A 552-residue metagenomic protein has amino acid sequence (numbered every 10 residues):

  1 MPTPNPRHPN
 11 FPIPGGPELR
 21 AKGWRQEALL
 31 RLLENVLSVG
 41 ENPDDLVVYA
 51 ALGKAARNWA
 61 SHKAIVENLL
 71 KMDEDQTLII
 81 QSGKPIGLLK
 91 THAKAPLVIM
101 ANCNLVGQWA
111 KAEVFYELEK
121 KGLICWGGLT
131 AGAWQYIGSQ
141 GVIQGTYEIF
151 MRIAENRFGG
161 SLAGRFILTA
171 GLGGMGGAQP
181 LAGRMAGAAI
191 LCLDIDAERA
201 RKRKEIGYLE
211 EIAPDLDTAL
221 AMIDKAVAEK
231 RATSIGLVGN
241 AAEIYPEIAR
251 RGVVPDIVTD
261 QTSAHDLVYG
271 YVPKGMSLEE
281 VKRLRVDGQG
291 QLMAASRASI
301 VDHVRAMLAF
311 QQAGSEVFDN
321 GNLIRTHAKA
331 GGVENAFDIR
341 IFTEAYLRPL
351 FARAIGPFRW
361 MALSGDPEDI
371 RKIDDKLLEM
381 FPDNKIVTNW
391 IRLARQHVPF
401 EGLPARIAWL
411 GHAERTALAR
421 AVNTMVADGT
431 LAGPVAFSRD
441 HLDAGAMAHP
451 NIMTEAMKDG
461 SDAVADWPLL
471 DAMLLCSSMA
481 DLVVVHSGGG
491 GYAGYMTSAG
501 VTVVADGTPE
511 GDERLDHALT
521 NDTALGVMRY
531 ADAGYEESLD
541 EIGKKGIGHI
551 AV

Functional and structural regions predicted by a protein language model:
M1-F158, A298, P349-V484, G491 (+1 more regions): N-terminal ligand-binding/catalytic initiation module
E74-D75, A93-P96, A131, L162-R165 (+9 more regions): Short coil/turn connectors at secondary-structure junctions
T77-S82, M100-N102, T169, C192-L193 (+5 more regions): General beta-strand structural signal in soluble alpha/beta enzymes
V106, D196, A264-H265, L323-I324 (+1 more regions): Short loop/turn segments at secondary-structure transitions that flank enzyme active sites
Y116-K120, I124-L129, E148, E155 (+7 more regions): Catalytic cofactor-binding cores of redox enzymes
G128-W134, G138-E148, E155, A163-F166 (+8 more regions): Catalytic or ion-translocation cores adjacent to nucleophile or general acid/base/metal-coordination motifs in diverse
R184-A186, A249-V254, G275-M276, V333-A336 (+3 more regions): Short, solvent-exposed amphipathic alpha-helical segments in soluble enzyme and RNA/protein-processing domains
D217-L418: Core active-site phosphate/anionic-ligand binding loop and the adjoining beta-turn-alpha structural block in enzyme
